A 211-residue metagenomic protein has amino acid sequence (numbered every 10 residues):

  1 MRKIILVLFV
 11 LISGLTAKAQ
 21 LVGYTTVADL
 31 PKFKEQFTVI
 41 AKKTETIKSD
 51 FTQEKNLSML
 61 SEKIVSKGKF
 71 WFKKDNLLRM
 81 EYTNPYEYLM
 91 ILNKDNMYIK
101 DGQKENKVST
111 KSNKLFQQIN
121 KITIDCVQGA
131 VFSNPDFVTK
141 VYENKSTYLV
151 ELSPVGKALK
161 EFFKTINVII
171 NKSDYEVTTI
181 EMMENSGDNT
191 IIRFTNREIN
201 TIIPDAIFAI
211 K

Functional and structural regions predicted by a protein language model:
I4-S13: Sec-dependent N-terminal signal peptides
A17-T52, N56-S61, A206-K211: N-terminal leader/targeting segments and the immediate start of mature chains
G23, K69-Q118, T190: An acidic-aromatic
A41, Q118-V131: Short, solvent-exposed helix-to-loop capping segments enriched in aromatics
E45-Q53, S66-F70, N76-M80: One face of beta-strands
F51, L78-Y82, M97-K100, V150-L152 (+1 more regions): Short hydrophobic/aromatic-rich beta-strand segments that constitute the beta-sheet cores of beta-sandwich/beta-barrel
K67-K69, R79, E87-L89, V138-K140 (+1 more regions): Short, surface-exposed charged micro-motifs
V108, A130-K211: Gly/Pro-enriched, hydrophobic low-complexity segments that function as extracytoplasmic propeptides/linkers
